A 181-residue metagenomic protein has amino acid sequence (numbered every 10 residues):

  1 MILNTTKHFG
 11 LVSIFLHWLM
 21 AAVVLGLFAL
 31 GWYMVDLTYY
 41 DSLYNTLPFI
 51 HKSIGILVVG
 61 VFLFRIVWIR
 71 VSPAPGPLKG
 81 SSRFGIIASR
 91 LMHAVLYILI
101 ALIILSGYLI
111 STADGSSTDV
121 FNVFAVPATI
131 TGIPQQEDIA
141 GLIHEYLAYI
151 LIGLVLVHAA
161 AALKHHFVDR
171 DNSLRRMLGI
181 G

Functional and structural regions predicted by a protein language model:
M1-G181: Membrane-embedded alpha-helical bundles that constitute the cytochrome b-like, heme-associated redox core of multi-pass
